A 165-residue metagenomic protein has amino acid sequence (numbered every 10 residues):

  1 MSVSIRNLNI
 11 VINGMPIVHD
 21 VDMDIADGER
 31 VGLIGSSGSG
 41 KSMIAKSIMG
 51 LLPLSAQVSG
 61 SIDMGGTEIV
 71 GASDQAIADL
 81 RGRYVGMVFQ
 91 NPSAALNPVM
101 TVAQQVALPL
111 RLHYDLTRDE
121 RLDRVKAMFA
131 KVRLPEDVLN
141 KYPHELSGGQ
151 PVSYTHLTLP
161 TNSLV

Functional and structural regions predicted by a protein language model:
V3-I5, V18, L80: Conserved structural motif at the start of ABC-family nucleotide-binding domains
N13, G50-L54, A72, Q104-E120 (+1 more regions): ABC-type ATPase nucleotide-binding domains, specifically the catalytic core motifs of the NBD
I34-S36: The feature captures the beta-strand-to-loop junction immediately N-terminal to the Walker
S39, T155-T161: Conserved small/polar residues in nucleotide/adenosyl-binding loops
Q57-E68: Conserved ABC transporter NBD signature motif
E68, E120-D137: Conserved ABC ATPase "signature" region
I69-G86, Q104, L112: ABC ATPase NBD coupling module
Y142-L146, Q150: Conserved ABC ATPase signature
